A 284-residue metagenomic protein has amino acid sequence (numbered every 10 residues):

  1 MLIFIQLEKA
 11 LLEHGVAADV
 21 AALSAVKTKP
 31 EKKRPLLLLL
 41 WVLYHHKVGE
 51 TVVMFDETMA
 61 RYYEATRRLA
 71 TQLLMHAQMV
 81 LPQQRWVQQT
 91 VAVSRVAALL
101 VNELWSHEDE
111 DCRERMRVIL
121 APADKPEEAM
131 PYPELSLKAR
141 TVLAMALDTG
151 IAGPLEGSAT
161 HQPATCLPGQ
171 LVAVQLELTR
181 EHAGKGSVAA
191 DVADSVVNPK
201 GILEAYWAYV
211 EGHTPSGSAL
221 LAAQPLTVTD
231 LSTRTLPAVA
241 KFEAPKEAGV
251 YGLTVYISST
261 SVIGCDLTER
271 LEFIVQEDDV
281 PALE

Functional and structural regions predicted by a protein language model:
M1-P122, P126-P215, G252-T254: C-terminal helical accessory/scaffold domains
L167-L171, L231-P237: Solvent-exposed, conformationally flexible loop/turn segments
A183, I257-L267: Short acidic/polar inter-strand loop motif in beta-rich domains
G212-A219, G264, D279: Short aromatic-acidic-glycine turn motif
A219-S232: Solvent-exposed serine/threonine-rich low-complexity stretches and specific carbohydrate-binding patches
T229-T233, K241-G249, T260-I263: Short, surface-exposed loop/turn segments at beta-strand-coil junctions that are enriched for proline with nearby
D230-S232, I263-E284: Short beta-strand elements
